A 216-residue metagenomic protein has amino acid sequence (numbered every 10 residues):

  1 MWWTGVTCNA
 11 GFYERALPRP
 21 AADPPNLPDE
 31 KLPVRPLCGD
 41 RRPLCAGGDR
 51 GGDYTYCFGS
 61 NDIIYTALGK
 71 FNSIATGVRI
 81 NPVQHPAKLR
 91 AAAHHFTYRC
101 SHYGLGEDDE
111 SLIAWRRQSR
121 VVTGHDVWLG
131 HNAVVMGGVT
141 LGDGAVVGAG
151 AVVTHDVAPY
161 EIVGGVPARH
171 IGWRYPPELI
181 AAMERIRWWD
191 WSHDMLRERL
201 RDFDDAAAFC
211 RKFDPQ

Functional and structural regions predicted by a protein language model:
M1-D29: N-terminal capping/interface segment
A21-P24, D29-V139, V166: Flexible, glycine/small-residue-enriched loop-and-beta-strand segment within the central core of proteins
A114, S119, R187, S192-R201 (+1 more regions): Leloir-type glycosyltransferase catalytic cores
A133-A145, A151-H155: Beta-rich strand-turn-strand
V147, G165: Conserved G/P- and acidic residue-centered "switch" motifs that form tight phosphate/ATP-binding loops in soluble
V166-Y175, I180: Short, charge-rich, low-complexity interaction segments located in flexible loops at or near secondary-structure
D204-Q216: C-terminal amphipathic helix plus adjacent low-complexity, charged tail appended to glycosyltransferase catalytic
